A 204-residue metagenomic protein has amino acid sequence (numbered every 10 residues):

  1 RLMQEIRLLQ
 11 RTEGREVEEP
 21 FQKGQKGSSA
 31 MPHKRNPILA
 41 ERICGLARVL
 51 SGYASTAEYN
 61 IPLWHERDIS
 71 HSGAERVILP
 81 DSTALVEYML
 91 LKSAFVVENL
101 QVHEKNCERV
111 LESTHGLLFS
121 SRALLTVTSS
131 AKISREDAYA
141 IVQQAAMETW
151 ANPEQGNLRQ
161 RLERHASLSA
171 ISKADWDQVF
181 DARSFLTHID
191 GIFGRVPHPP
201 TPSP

Functional and structural regions predicted by a protein language model:
R1-C44: Catalytic cores of enzymes that engage adenine nucleotides and/or redox cofactors via long glycine-rich, Lys/Arg/His
E13, M31-P204: Glycine-rich cofactor/substrate-binding loops
